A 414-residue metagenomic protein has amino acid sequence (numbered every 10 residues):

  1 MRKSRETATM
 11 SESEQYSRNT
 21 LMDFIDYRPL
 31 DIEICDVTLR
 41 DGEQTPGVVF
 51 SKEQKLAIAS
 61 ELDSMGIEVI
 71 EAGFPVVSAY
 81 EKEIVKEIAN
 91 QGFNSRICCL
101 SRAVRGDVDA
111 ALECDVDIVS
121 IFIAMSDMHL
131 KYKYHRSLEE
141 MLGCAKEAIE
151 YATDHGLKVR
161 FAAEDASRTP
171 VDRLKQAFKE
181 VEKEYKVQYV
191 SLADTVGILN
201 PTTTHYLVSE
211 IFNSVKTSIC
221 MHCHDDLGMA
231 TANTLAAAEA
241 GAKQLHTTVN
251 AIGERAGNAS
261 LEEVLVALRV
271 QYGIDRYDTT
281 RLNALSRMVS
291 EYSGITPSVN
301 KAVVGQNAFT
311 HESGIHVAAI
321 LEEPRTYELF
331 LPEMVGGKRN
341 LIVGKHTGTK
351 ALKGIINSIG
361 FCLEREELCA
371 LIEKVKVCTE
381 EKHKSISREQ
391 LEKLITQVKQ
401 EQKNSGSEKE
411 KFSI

Functional and structural regions predicted by a protein language model:
R2-I32, D36-T38, Y272-I414: A mid-to-C-terminal "edge-of-domain" accessory segment
R2-V104, V343, T347, S358 (+1 more regions): N-terminal capping/small domains of soluble enzymes
I34, Q44-V69, E87-Q91, R105-I219 (+1 more regions): Alpha/beta enzyme core
L56-A59, K82-A89, K146-E150, K175-K179 (+9 more regions): Predominant activation on well-ordered alpha-helical scaffold segments within soluble catalytic domains
D63-G66, A89-G92, D115, V119 (+11 more regions): Structural signal for hydrophobic packing residues in well-ordered secondary-structure cores of soluble enzyme domains
V77-D115, R136-E139, V171-F178, V249-I274: Active-site loop-helix segments enriched in His/Asp/Glu that coordinate and activate a nucleophilic water at divalent
C99, D165-L174, H224-M229: Active-site glycine- and acidic-residue-rich loops that bind and position anionic ligands or nucleotide-like cofactors
V196-L199, T203-E322, T326: Catalytic alpha/beta core domains of metabolic enzymes, predominantly
